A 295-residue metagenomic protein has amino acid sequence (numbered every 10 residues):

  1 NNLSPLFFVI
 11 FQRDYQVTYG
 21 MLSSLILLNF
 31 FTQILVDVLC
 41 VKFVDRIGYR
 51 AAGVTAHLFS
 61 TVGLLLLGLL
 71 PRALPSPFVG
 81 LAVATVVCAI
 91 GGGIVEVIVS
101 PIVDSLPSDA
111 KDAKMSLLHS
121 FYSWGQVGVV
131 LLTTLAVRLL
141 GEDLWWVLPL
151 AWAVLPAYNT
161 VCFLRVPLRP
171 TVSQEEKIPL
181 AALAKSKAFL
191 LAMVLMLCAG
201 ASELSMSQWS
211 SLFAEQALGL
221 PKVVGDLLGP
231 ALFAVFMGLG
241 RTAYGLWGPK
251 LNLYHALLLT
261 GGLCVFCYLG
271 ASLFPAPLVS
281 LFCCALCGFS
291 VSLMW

Functional and structural regions predicted by a protein language model:
N1-Y19, D37, S100, M206-A214: Extracytoplasmic
S4-F8, S186-L239: Extracytoplasmic gate region of multi-pass secondary transporters
S24-K42, A231-A243: Central cavity-lining transmembrane alpha-helices of secondary-active solute carriers, predominantly the Major
R50-G53, L81, L257: Primarily marks hydrophobic transmembrane alpha-helices of the MFS/SLC 12-helix fold
L58-P75, L263-P275: C-terminal ends and interior cores of transmembrane alpha-helices in multi-pass membrane transporters/permeases
A84-S120: Cytoplasmic helix-loop-helix junction between adjacent transmembrane helices in 12-TM secondary transporters
D109-A110, K114-L168: Helix-loop-helix hairpin linking two adjacent transmembrane segments in secondary transporters
L251-W295: C-terminal transmembrane helical hairpin of 12-TM major facilitator-type secondary transporters
